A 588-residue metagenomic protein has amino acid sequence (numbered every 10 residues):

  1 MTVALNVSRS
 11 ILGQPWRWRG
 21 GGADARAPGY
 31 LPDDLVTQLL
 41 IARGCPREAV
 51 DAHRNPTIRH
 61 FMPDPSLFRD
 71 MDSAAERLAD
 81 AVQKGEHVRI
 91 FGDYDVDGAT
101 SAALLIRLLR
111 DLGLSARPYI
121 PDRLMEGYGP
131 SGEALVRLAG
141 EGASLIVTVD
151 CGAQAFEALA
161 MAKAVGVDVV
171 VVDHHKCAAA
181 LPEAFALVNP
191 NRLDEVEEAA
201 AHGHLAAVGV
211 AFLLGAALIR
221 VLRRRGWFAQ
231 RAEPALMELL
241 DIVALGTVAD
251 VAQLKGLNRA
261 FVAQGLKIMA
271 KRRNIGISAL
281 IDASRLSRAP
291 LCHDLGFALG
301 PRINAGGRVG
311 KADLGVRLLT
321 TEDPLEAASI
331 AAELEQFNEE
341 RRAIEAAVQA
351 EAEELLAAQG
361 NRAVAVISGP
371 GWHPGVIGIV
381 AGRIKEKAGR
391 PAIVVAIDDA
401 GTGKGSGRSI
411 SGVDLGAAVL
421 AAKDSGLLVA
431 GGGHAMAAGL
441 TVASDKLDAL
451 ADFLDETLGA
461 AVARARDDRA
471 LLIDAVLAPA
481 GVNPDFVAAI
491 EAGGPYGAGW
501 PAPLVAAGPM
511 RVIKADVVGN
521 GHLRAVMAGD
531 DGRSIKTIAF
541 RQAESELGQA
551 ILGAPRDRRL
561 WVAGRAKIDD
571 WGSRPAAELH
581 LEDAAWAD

Functional and structural regions predicted by a protein language model:
M1-R9: Long, low-complexity intrinsically disordered regulatory regions enriched in P/S/T/G and acidic residues that serve as
S8-R9, D80-E86, G256, E326-A332 (+4 more regions): Mid-to-C-terminal polyanion-binding domains and interfaces
L12, W18-A143, V165-G166, E183 (+1 more regions): Hydrophobic helix-and-loop "lid/oligomerization" segment in the mid-to-C-terminal part of catalytic domains
L40, V147, N304, I490 (+1 more regions): A residue-level signal for conserved active-site and pocket-lining positions in enzyme catalytic cores
D80, A179-N189, N274, G529-D531: Acidic-glycine-rich active-site phosphate/pyrophosphate-binding loop
S131-A134, A155-L159, V172-H175, G378-A381 (+2 more regions): Short beta-alpha junctions and helix-cap segments that line functional grooves
V136-A229: Active-site cavity-forming subdomains of large catalytic enzyme subunits
H174-H175, P190, H373, H434 (+1 more regions): Histidine-centered active-site/metal-ligand motif
